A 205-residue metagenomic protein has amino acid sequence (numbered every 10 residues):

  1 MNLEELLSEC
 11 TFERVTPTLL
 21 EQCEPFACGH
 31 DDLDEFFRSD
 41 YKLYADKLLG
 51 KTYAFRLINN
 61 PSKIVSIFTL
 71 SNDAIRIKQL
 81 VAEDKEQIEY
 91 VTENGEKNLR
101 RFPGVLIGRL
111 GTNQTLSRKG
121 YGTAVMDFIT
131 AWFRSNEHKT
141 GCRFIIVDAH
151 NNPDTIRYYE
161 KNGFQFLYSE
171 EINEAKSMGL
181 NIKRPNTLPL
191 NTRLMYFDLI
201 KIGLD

Functional and structural regions predicted by a protein language model:
N2-K47, A54: Short amphipathic alpha-helix that is part of the acyltransferase structural core
L48-T69, A82-D84: Conserved beta-hairpin
T52-L57, F68, L106-I107, F144-H150: Extended hydrophobic secondary-structure segments that form protein cores and membrane-embedded regions
I67-R109, A175-S177: Conserved acyl-donor/pantetheine-binding loop and adjacent beta-alpha core of acyl/acetyltransferases and related
G108-R118: A short, internal acetyl-CoA/4′-phosphopantetheine-binding micro-motif in the GNAT/acyltransferase core
R118-F133: Conserved acetyl-CoA-binding loop-helix of GNAT-fold acetyltransferases
H138, A149-E170: Conserved active-site alpha-helix within GNAT-family acetyltransferase domains
A149-N152, I172-D205: C-terminal "cap" of GNAT-fold acetyltransferases
